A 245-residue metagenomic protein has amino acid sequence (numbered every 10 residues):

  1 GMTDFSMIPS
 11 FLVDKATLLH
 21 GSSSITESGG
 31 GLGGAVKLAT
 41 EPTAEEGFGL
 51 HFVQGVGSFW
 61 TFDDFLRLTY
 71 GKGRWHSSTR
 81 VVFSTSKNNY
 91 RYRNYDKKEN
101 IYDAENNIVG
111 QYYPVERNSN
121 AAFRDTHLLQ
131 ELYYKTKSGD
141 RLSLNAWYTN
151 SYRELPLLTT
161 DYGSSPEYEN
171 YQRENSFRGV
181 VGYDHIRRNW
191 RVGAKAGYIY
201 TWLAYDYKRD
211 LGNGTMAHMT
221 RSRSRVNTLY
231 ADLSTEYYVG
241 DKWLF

Functional and structural regions predicted by a protein language model:
G1-G21: Short acidic/polar hinge/loop motifs at secondary-structure boundaries that mediate gating or recognition
D4-I8, S23-G30, N89: N-terminal plug
F5-M7, V56-S58, T69-G71, E99 (+3 more regions): Replace "Gram-negative outer membrane beta-barrel proteins" with "bacterial and organellar outer membrane beta-barrel
T17, I25, A35, T40-Y70 (+2 more regions): Short strand-turn segments of transmembrane beta-barrel domains in outer membranes, especially the first one or two
G21, A39, V53-F59, G71 (+3 more regions): Outer-membrane beta-barrel pore domains and translocons
L32-G34, F48-L50, F62-L66, R124-Q130 (+2 more regions): Hydrophobic, lipid-facing positions within transmembrane beta-strands of outer-membrane proteins
G47, Y70-Y171: Periplasmic-side early beta-strands and strand-to-turn transitions of outer-membrane beta-barrels
Y133-S151, N170-F245: Face-selective signature of the C-terminal outer-membrane beta-barrel domain
